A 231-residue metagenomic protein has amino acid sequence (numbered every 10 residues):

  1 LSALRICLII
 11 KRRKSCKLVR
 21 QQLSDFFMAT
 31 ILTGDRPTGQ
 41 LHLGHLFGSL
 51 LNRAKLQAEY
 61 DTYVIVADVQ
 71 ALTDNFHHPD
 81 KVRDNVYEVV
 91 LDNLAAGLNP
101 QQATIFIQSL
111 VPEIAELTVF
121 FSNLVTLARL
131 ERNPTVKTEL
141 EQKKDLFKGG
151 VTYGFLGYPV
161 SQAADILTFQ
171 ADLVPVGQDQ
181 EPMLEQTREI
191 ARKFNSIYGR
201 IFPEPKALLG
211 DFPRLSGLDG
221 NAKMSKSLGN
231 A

Functional and structural regions predicted by a protein language model:
R5-R12, K17-G39, A58-E59, L91 (+5 more regions): Non-catalytic terminal extensions that flank enzyme cores
K14-K17, E59, E88, E113-E116 (+6 more regions): Glutamate identity and glutamate-enriched acidic tracts
A29-A164: N-terminal Rossmann-like or analogous alpha/beta NTP/dinucleotide-binding catalytic cores that position adenine
K137-A231: Active-site cores that bind ATP or allylic diphosphates and position pyrophosphate for catalysis
